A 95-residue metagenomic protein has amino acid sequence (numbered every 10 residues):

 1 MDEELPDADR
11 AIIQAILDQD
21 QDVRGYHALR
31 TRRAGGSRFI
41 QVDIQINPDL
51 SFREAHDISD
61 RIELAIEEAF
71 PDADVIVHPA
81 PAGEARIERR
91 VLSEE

Functional and structural regions predicted by a protein language model:
M1-E95: Alpha-helical transmembrane segments and adjacent TM-loop junctions that form the membrane-embedded core of multi-pass
